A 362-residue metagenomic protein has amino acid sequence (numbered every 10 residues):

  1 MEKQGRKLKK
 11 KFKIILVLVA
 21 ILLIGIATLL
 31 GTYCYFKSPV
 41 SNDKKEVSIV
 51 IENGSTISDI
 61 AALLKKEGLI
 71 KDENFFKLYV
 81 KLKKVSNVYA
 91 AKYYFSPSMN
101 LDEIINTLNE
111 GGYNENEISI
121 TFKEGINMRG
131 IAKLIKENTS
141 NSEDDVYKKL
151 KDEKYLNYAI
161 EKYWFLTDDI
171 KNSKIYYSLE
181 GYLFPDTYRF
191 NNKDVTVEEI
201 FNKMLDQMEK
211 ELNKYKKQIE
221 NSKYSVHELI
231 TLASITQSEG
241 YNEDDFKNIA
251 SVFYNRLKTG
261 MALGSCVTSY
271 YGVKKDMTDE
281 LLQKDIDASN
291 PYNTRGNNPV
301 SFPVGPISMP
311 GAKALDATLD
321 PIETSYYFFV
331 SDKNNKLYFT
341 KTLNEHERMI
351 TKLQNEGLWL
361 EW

Functional and structural regions predicted by a protein language model:
M1-K3: N-terminal targeting leaders characterized by basic, low-complexity, disordered sequences that direct proteins
G5-K44: N-terminal type II signal-anchor transmembrane helix that functions as the membrane-insertion/stop-transfer segment
K10, Y93, Y326-Y327: Short non-domain terminal segments
I15-A20, A61-A62, N87-A90, D152-Y158 (+2 more regions): A generic short-segment signal for beta-strand/edge and adjacent turn/coil regions
L22-T28, K44-S58, K123-M128, G264-E280: Short N-terminal secondary-structure initiator segments
Y33, K37-M208: Signal peptide-directed extracytoplasmic domains
K133-D144, Y155-W362: Bacterial extracytoplasmic/cell-wall-associated proteins, especially those involved in peptidoglycan
